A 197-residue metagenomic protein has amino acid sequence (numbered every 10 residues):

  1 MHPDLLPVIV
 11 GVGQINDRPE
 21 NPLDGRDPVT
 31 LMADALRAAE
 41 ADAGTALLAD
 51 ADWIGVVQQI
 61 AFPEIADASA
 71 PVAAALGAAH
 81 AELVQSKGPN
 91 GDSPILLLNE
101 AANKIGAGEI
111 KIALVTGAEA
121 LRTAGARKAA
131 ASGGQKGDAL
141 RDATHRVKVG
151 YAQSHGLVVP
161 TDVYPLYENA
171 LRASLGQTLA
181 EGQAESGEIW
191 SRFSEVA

Functional and structural regions predicted by a protein language model:
M1-G88, A102-A107, L114-A197: Conserved "HGTGT" condensation-loop signature of ketosynthase/thiolase-family condensing enzymes that catalyze
S93-L96, G108-L114: Elongated alpha-helical scaffolds
I95-N103: Conserved phosphate-binding catalytic cores of ATP/NTP-utilizing and phosphoryl-transfer enzymes
